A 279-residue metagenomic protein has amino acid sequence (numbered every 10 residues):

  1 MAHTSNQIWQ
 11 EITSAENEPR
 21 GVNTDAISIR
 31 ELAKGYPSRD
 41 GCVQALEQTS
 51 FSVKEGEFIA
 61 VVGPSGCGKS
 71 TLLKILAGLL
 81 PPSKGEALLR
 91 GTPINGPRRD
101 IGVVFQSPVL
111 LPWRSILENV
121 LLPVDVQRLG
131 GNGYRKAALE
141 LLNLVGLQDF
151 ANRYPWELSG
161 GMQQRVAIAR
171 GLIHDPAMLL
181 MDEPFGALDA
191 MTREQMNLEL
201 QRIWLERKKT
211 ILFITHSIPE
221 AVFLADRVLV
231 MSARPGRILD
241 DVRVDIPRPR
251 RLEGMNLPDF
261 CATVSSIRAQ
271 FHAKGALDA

Functional and structural regions predicted by a protein language model:
V62-P64: The feature captures the beta-strand-to-loop junction immediately N-terminal to the Walker
A77: Helix-to-loop junction immediately C-terminal to a conserved catalytic motif
G85-P97: Conserved ABC transporter NBD signature motif
R114-L121: Short coil-to-helix segment of the ABC ATPase nucleotide-binding domain corresponding to the Q-loop/switch region
L121, D125, N132-F150, R202: Conserved ABC ATPase "signature" region
R153-W156, H174: Conserved signature/switch motifs of ABC ATPase nucleotide-binding domains
I168: Hydrophobic anchor residue at the start of the ABC signature
L179-D182: Catalytic Walker B motif of ABC-type/P-loop ATPase nucleotide-binding domains
